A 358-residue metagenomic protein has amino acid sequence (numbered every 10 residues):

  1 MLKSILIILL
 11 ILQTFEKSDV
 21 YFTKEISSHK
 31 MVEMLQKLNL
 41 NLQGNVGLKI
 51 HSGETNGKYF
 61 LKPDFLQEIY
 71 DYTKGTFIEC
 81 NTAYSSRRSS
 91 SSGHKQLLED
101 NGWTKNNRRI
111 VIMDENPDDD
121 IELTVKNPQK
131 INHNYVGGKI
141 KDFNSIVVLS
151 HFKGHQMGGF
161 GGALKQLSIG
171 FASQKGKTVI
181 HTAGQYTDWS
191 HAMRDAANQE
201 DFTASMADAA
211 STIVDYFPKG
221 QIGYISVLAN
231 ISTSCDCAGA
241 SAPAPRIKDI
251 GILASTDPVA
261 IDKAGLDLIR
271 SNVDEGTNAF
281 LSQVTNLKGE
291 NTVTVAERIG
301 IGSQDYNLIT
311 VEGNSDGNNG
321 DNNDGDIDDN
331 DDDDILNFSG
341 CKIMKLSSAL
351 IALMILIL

Functional and structural regions predicted by a protein language model:
M1, G320, I327, M344-K345: Intrinsic disorder/low-complexity segments
L2-Q13, S347-I357: Cleavable N-terminal signal peptides of Sec/SRP-targeted secreted and luminal proteins
K3, K17, N314, F338 (+1 more regions): Intrinsically disordered, low-complexity segments enriched in Ser/Pro/Gly/Ala and basic residues
I8-E16, F338-I343: Proteolytic processing junctions in secreted/extracellular precursors, especially proprotein convertase/trypsin-like
F15-Y72, T76-G320: Extended, low-polarity segments enriched in aliphatic/aromatic residues
I309-G317, A349-L358: C-terminal helix/juxtamembrane-tail motif
D316-D334: Ser/Thr/Gly/Pro-rich low-complexity, disordered linker/stalk segments of secreted and cell-surface proteins
D329-S347: C-terminal GPI-anchoring signal of eukaryotic secretory precursors
